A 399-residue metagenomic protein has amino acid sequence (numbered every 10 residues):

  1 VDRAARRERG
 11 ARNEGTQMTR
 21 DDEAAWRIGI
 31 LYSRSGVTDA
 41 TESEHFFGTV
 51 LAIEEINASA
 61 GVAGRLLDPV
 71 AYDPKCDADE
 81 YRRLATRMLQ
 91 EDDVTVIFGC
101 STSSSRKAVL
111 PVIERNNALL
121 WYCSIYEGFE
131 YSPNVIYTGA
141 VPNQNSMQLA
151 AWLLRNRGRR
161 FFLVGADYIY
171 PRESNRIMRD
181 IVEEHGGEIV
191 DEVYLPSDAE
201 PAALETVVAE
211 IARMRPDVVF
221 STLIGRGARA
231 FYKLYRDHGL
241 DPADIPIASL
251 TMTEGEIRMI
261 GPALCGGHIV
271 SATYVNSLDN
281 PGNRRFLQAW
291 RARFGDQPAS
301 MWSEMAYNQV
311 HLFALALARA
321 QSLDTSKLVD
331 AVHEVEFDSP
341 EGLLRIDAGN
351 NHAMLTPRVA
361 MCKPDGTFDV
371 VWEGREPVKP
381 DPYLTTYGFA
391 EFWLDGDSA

Functional and structural regions predicted by a protein language model:
V1-A399: Extracytosolic ligand-binding ectodomains
